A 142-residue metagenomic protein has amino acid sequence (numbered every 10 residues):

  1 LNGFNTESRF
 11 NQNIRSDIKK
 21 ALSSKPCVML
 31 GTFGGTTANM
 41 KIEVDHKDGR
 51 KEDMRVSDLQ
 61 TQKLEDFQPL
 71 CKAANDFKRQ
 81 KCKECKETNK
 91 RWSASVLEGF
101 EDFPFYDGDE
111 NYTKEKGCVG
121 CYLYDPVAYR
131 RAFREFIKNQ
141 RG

Functional and structural regions predicted by a protein language model:
L1-R9, T88-V96, F105-G108, T113: Intrinsically disordered, low-complexity regulatory segments
G3-K19, G49-R55: Short Cys/His-rich Zn2+-coordinating modules
F10-E43, C71-A73: Short cysteine-rich loop/turn motifs with clustered Cys
G31-Q68, K83: Histidine-centered nuclease catalytic patch
T32, D76, L123: Short Cys/His-rich local motifs and their 1-3 flanking residues in nucleic-acid-associated proteins and small
R50-D66, R91-D109: Short microdomains enriched in Cys/His and/or Lys/Arg
L64-L97: Short Cys/His-centered divalent metal-binding micro-motifs
D107-G142: C-terminal, well-folded lobe of enzymatic/effector domains
